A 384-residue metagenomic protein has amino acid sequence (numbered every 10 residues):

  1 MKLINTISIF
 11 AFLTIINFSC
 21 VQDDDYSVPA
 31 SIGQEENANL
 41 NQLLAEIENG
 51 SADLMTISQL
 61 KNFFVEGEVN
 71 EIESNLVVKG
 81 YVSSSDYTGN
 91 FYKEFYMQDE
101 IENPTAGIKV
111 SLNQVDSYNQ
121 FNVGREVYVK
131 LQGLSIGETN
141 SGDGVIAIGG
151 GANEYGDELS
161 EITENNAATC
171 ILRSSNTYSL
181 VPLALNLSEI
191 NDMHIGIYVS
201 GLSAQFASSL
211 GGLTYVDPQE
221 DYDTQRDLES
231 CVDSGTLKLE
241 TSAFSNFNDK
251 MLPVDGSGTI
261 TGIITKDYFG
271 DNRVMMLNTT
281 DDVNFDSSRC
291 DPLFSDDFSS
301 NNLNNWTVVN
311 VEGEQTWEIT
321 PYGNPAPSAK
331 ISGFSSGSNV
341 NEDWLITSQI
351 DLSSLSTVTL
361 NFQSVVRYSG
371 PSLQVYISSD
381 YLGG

Functional and structural regions predicted by a protein language model:
I16-S19: C-terminal motif of bacterial Sec signal peptides marking the signal peptidase cleavage site
V21-Y92, Y96-D291: OB-fold nucleic-acid-binding modules
V78-V82, S356-R367: A short beta-strand element within beta-rich, extracytoplasmic domains of secreted/secretory-pathway proteins
F91-F95, T139-V145, T357-N361, S369-S378: Beta-strand acidic-aromatic groove motif in beta-rich domains, primarily in extracellular
Q98-E100, Y376-G384: Predominantly extracellular/luminal cell-surface or secreted proteins
Q205-G211, K266-F269, N301-N304, Y368 (+1 more regions): Acidic glycine-/aspartate-rich tracts in secreted/extracellular proteins
L293-F334: Extracellular glycan-recognition surfaces and repeat-rich motifs
S338-L355, T359: Short beta-strands within extracellular/lumenal beta-sheet-rich domains
